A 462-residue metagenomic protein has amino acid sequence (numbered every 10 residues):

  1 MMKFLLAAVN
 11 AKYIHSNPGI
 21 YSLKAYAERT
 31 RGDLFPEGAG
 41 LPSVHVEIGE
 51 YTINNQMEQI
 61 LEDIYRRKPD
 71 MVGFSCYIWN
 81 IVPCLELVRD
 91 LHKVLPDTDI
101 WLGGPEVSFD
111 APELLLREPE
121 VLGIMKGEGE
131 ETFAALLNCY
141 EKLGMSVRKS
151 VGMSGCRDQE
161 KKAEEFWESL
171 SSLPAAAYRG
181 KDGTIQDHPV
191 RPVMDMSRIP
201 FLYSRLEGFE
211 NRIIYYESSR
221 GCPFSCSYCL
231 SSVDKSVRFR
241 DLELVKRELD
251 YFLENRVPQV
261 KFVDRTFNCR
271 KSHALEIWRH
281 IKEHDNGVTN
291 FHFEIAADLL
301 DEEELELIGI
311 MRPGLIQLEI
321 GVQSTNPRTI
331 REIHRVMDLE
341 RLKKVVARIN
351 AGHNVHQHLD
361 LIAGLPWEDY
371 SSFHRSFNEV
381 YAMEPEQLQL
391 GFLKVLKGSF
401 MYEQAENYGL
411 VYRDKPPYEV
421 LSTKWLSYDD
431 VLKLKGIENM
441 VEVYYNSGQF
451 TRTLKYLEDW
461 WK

Functional and structural regions predicted by a protein language model:
M2-L5, V9, K68, K271 (+3 more regions): A structural motif corresponding to the C-terminal lobe/cap of the Radical SAM core domain
K3, G19, Y26-V190: Glycine-rich beta-alpha loop elements in corrinoid/cobalamin-binding modules across cobalamin-dependent enzymes
A7-N10, S75, G103, V263: Short hydrophobic segments within beta-strands
N10-K12, I78, S232, T266: Residue-level signal for short, function-critical loop segments
Y13-G19: Short N-terminal binding/cap micro-motifs at the start of the first secondary-structure element
A27, V72, A176, C222 (+7 more regions): Conserved, mostly hydrophobic/aromatic
N55, E128, M194, R240 (+4 more regions): Residue-level signal for the nucleotide or nucleotide-sugar donor/cofactor binding architecture
S197-A351: Radical SAM [4Fe-4S] cluster-binding motif and immediate context
